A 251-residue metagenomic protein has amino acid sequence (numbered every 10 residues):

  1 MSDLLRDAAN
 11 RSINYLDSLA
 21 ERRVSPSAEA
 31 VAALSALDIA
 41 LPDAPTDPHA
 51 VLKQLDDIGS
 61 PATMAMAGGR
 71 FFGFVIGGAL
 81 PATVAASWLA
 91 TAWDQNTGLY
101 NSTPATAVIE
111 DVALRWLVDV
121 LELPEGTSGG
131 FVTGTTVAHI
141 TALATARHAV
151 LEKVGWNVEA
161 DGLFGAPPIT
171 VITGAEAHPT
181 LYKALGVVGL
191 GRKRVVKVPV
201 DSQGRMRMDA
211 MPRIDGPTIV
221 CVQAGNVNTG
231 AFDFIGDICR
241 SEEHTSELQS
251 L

Functional and structural regions predicted by a protein language model:
M1-G126: N-terminal entrance/gating region of PLP-dependent enzymes' catalytic architecture
M1-L4, R207-V220, H244: Generic structural signal for short, solvent-exposed loop/turn connectors between secondary structure elements
L4, T180, D237: Charged catalytic carboxylate motif
A67, Y100, P168-I169, V222-N226: Short, contiguous strand/loop micro-motifs
I76-A90, T97-G216: PLP-dependent aspartate aminotransferase-fold enzymes
A175, P199, C221-A224, A231 (+1 more regions): Active-site proximal loops enriched in glycine and acidic residues that flank catalytic Cys/His/Asp and coordinate
M208, V222-E242: Active-site core of PLP-dependent enzymes with the aminotransferase class I/II
E243-S250: Conserved small/polar residues in nucleotide/adenosyl-binding loops
